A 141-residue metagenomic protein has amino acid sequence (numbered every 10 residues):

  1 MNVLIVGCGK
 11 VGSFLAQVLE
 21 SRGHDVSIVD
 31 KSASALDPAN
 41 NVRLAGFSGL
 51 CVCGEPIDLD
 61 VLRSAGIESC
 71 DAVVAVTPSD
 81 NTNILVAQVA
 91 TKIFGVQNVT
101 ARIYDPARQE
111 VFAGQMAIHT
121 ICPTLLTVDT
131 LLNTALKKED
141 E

Functional and structural regions predicted by a protein language model:
M1-E141: Cytosolic regulatory regions of ion transport systems
